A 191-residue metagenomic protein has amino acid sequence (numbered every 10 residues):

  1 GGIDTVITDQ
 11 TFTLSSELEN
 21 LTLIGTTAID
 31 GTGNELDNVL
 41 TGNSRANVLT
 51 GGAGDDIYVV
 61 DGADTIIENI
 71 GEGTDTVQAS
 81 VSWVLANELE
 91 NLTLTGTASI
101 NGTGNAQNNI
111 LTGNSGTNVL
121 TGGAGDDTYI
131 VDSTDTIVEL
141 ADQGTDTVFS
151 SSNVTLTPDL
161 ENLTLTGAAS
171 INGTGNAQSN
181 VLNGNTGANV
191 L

Functional and structural regions predicted by a protein language model:
G1-N69, T74-L140, T145-L191: Glycine- and aspartate-rich repeat motifs characteristic of hemolysin/RTX-like Ca2+-binding segments in secreted
